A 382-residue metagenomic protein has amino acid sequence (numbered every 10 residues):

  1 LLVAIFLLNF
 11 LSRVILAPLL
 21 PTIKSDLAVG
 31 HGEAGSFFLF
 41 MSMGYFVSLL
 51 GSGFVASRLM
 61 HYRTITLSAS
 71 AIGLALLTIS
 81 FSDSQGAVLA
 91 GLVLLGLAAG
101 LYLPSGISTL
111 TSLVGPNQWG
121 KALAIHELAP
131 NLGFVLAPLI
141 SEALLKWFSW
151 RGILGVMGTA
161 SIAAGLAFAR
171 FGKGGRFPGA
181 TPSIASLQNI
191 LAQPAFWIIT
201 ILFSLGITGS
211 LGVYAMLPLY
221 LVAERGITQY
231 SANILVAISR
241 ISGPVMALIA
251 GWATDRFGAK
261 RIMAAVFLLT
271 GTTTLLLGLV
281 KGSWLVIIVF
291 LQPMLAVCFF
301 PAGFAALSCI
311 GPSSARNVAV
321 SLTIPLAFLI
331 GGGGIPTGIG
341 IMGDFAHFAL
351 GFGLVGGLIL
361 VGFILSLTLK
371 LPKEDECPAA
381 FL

Functional and structural regions predicted by a protein language model:
L16-A17, A195-P244: Extracytoplasmic gate region of multi-pass secondary transporters
V47-D83: Conserved MFS/SLC helix-loop-helix module at the cytosolic interface between two early adjacent transmembrane helices
G91-A129: Cytoplasmic helix-loop-helix junction between adjacent transmembrane helices in 12-TM secondary transporters
H126-A169: Helix-loop-helix hairpin linking two adjacent transmembrane segments in secondary transporters
T159-F177, L365-L369: C-terminal membrane-cytosol helix-exit motif in multi-pass small-molecule transporters
G174-I199: Juxtamembrane intracellular "pre-TM" segments in multi-pass secondary transporters
K260-G303: C-terminal transmembrane helical hairpin of 12-TM major facilitator-type secondary transporters
S314-F345: A late C-terminal transmembrane helix in Major Facilitator Superfamily
